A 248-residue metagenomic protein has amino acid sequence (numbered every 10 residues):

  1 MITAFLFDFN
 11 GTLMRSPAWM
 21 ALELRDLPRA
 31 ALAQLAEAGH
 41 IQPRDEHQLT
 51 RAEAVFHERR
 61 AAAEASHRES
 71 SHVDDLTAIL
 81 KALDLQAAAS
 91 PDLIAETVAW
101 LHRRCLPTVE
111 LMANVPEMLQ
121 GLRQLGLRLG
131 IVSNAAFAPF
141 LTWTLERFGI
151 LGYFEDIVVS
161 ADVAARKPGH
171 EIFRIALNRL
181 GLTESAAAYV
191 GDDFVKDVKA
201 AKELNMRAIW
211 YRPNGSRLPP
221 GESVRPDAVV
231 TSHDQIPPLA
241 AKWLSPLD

Functional and structural regions predicted by a protein language model:
M1-F5, R15-P17, A33, E37-R44 (+6 more regions): Asp-based, Mg2+/Mn2+-dependent phosphohydrolase catalytic module
I2-M112, P116-Q124: N-terminal helical cap/lid subdomain that shapes the substrate entry/recognition surface in HAD-like hydrolases
